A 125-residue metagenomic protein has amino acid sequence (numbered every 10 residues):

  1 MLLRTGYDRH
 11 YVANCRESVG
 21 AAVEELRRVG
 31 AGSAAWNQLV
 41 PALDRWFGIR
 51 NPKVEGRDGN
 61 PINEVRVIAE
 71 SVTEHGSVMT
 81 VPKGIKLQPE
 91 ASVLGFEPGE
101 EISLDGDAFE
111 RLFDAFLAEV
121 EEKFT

Functional and structural regions predicted by a protein language model:
M1-C15, F124-T125: Terminal, compositionally biased segments
L2-D8, V19-V29, V65: Helix-loop junctions and short alpha-helical segments
G6, H10, R27-A34, Q38 (+3 more regions): Alpha-helix boundary/N-cap detector
A13-G56: Short, contiguous, well-structured surface segments enriched in hydrophobic/aromatic residues
A34, Q38, R57-V67, R111: Short, well-structured alpha-helical interface segments that form or flank functional binding sites
P41-G48, L87-T125: Amphipathic, Lys/Arg-enriched alpha-helical patches that create a basic surface for binding polyanionic ligands
P52, G56, V78-I85: Short, solvent-exposed secondary-structure capping/transition elements
N60-P82: Histidine-centered, metal-coordinating catalytic motifs and their short helical/loop contexts
